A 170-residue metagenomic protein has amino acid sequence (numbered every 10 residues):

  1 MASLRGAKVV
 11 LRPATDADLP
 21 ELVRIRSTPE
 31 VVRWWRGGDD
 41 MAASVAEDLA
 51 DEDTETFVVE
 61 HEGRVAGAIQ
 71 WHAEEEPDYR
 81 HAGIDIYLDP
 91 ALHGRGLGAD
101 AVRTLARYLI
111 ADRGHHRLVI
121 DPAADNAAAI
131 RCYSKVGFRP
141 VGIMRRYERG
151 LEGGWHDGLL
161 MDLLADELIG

Functional and structural regions predicted by a protein language model:
A2, G153-G170: Terminal substrate-recognition subdomain of acyl/acetyltransferases
V9, R64-A68, H156: Glycine-rich phosphate/pyrophosphate-binding loop shared by adenosine-nucleotide-utilizing enzymes
V9-R24: A short beta-loop-alpha structural element at the N-terminal edge of CoA-dependent acyl/N-acetyltransferase catalytic
D16, R33-H93, Y108, D112-R113 (+1 more regions): Acetyl-CoA-dependent GNAT
A73, V119-P122, R139-H156: Conserved catalytic-core motifs of GNAT/GCN5-like acyltransferases
R95-Y108, I130-K135: Conserved acetyl-CoA-binding loop-helix of GNAT-fold acetyltransferases
G98, V102, N126-A129, R146-L151: Short glycine/proline-centered loop/turn elements that form peptide/ligand docking sites
Y133, F138, M161: Conserved active-site tyrosine of GNAT-family acetyltransferases
